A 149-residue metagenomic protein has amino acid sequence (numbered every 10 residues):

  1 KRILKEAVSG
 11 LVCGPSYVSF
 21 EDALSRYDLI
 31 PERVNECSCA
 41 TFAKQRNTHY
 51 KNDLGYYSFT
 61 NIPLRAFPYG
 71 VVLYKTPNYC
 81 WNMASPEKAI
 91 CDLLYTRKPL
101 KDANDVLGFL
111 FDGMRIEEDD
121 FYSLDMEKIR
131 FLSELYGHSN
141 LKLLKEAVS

Functional and structural regions predicted by a protein language model:
K1-S16: Short beta-edge/loop segments at beta->alpha junctions of small alpha/beta modules that act as binding/recognition
K5-E6, E36, N82, C91: Functionally constrained cores in energy, signaling, and assembly domains
P15, N47, Y56-F59, G113 (+1 more regions): Generic secondary-structure boundary/loop-capping signal
P15-V18, L54, S85: Short, well-structured alpha-helical interface segments that form or flank functional binding sites
E21-Y79: Exposed, interaction-prone assembly regions rather than primary DNA-binding/catalytic cores
G70-S149: Hydrophobic alpha-helical interaction segments
